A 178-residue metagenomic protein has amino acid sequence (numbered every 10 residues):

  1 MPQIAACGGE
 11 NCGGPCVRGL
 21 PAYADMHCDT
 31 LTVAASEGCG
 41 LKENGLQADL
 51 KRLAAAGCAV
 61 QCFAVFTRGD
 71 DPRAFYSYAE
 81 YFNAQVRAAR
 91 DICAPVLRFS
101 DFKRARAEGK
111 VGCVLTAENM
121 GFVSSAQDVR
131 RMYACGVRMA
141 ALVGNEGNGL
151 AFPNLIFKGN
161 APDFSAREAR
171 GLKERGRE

Functional and structural regions predicted by a protein language model:
P2-D163: N-terminal hydrophobic targeting/anchoring segments and the immediately downstream early-domain regions of hydrolases
V86, N160-E178: Alpha-helix-loop-beta-strand connector modules within alpha/beta enzyme cores
